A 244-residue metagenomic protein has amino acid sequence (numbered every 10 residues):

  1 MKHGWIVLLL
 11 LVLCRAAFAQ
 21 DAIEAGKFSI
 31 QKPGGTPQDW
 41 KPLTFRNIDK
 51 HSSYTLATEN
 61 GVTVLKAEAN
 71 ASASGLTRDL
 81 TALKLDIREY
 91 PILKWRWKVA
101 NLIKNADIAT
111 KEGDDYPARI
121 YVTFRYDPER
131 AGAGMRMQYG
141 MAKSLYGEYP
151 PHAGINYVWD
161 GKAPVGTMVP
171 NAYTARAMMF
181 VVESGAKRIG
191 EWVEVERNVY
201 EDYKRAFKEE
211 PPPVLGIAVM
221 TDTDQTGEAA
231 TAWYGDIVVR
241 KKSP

Functional and structural regions predicted by a protein language model:
C14-A16: N-terminal signal peptide c-region/cleavage motif recognized by signal peptidases
Q20-R46, A133-Y139: Extracellular carbohydrate-recognition regions
F28, I217, D236-V239: Extracellular beta-strand elements of beta-rich domains used for carbohydrate recognition/degradation or cell-matrix
S52-L76: Short carbohydrate-recognition loop motifs
T81-L93, A186-I189: Extracellular/lumenal carbohydrate-interaction signature centered on repeated Trp-anchored short motifs
E89-K143: Extracellular-facing segments of soluble proteins and assemblies that are Gly/Ser/Thr-biased and enriched in aromatics
D115, R125-Y173: Extracellular/luminal beta-rich ligand-recognition and adhesion surfaces characterized by aromatic-Gly/Pro-enriched
P117-I120, A175-G185, I189-G227: Extracellular beta-strand ligand-recognition surfaces/modules
